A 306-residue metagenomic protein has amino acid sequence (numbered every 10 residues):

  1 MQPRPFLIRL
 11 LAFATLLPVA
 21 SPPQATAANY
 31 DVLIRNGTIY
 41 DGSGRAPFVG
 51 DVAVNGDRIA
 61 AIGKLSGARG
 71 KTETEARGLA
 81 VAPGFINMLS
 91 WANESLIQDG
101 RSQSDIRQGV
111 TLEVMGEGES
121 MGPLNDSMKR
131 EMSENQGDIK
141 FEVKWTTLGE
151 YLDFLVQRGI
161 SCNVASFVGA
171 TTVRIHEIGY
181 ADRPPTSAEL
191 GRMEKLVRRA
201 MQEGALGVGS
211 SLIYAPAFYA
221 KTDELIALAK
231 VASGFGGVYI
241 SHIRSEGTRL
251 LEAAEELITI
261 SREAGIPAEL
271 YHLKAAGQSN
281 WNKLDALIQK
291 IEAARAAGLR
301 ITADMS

Functional and structural regions predicted by a protein language model:
M1-L11: Bacterial N-terminal signal peptides that target proteins for export
R9-S21: Bacterial N-terminal signal peptides
A28-Y30, I39-G84, D99: Histidine-rich, glycine-flanked metal-binding segment
I34-R35, I59, L270: Hydrophobic residues on conserved beta-strands that form the core of alpha/beta folds
G37, V52, D57, G78 (+6 more regions): Divalent metal-coordination and catalytic microenvironments
E75-R101, A253-L257, L273-W281: Aromatic/His-enriched, Gly/Pro-containing loop or helix-boundary segments that lie immediately adjacent to catalytic
L79-V81, F85-I86, S90, L96-G207 (+1 more regions): Divalent-metal coordination cores built from histidine and acidic residues
P184-S210, P216-S306: Histidine/acidic residue-rich metal-binding segments in metalloenzymes
